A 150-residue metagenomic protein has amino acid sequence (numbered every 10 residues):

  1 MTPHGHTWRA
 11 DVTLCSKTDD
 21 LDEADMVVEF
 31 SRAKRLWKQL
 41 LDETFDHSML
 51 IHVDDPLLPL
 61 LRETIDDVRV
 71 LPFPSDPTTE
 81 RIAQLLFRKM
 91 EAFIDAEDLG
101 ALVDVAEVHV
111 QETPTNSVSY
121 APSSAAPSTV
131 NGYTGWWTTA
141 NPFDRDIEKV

Functional and structural regions predicted by a protein language model:
M1-V150: Charge-rich, low-complexity N-terminal segments
